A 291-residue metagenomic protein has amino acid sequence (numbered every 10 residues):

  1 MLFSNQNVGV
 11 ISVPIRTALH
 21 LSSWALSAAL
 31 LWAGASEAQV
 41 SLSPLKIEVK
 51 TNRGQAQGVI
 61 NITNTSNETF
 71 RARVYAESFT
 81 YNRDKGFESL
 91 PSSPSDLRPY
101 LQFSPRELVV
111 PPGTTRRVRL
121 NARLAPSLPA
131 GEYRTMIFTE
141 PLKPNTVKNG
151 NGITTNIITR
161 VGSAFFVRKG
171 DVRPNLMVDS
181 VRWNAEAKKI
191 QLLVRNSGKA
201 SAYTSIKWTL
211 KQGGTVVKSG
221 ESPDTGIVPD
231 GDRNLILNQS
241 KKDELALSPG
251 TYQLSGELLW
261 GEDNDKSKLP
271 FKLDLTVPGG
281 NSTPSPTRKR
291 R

Functional and structural regions predicted by a protein language model:
L2-A25: Bacterial N-terminal signal peptides that target proteins for export
W32-A38: Sec/Tat signal peptide C-region and signal peptidase I cleavage site
A38-E68, E107, N175-Q191: Beta-sheet-dominated interaction scaffolds and their linkers
S41, S66-L120, S205, Q212-T215: Surface-exposed binding patches on compact interaction domains or structured appendages
I62-S66, A122, V194-G198: Asparagine-centered strand-capping/turn motif at beta-strand->loop junctions
S92-S127, V216-A246: Intrinsically disordered, low-complexity Pro/Gly/Ser/Thr-rich segments with frequent PxxP/GP/PP motifs and embedded
R123-A164, L245-R290: Terminal connector regions
G152-W183: Transition segment at domain starts
